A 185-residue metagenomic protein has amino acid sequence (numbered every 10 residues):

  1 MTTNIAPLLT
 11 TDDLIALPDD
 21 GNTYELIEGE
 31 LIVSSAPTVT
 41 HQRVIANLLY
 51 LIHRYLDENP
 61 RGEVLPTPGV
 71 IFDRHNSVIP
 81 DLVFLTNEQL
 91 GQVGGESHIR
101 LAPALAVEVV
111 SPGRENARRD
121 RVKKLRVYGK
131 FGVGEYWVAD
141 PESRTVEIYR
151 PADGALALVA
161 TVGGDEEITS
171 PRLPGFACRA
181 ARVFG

Functional and structural regions predicted by a protein language model:
M1-G185: Gly/Pro/Ser/Thr-rich low-complexity, intrinsically disordered segments predominantly at protein N-termini
